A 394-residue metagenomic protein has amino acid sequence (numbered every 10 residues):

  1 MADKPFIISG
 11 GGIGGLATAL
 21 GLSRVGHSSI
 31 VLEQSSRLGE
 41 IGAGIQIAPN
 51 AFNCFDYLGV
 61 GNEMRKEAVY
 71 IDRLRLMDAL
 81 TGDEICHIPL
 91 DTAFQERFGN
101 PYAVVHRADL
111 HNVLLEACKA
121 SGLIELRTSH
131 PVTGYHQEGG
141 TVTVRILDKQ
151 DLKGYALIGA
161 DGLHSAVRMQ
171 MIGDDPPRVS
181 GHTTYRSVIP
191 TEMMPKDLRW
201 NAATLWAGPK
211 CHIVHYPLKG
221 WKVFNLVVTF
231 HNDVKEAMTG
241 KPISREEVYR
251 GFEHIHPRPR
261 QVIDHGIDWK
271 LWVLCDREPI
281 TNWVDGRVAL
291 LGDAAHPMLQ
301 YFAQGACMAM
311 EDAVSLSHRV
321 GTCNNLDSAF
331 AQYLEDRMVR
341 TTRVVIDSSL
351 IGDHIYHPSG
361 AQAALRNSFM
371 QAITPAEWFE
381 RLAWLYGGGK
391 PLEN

Functional and structural regions predicted by a protein language model:
A2-F6, S23, A48-P190, D233-G251 (+1 more regions): Conserved N-terminal helical subregion
F6-S36, I158-G159, Y185, H215 (+3 more regions): Conserved mid-domain beta->alpha element of the FAD-binding
G42, L58-G59, A68, I88-P89 (+4 more regions): Short, flexible helix/strand-to-coil boundary loops that buttress conserved ligand/catalytic motifs in alpha/beta
K66-V69, E125, E253-L271, L326-A331: Acidic/histidine metal-binding catalytic segments
R178-H182, R199-A202, V223, S244-E246 (+1 more regions): A short coil-to-beta-strand element that immediately follows conserved catalytic motifs
N201-E236, R245, Y249-E253, L274: Active-site substrate-recognition segment that forms the wall of the catalytic cavity or substrate channel
I355-T374: C-terminal domain-closing interface element
Q371-N394: C-terminal auxiliary extensions adjacent to catalytic cores
